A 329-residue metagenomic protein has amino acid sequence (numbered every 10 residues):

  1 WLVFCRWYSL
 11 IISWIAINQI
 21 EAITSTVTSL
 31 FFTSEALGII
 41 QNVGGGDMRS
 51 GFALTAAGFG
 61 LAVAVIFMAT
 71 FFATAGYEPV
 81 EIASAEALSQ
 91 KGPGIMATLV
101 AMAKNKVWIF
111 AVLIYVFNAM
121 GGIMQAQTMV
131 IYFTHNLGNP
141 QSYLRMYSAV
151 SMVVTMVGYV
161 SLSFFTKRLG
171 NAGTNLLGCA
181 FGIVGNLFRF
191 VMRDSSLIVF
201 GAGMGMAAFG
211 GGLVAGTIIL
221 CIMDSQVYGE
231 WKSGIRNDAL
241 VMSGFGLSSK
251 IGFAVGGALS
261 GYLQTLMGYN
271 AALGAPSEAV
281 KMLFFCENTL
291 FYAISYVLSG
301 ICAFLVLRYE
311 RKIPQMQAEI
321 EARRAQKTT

Functional and structural regions predicted by a protein language model:
W1-S13, Q141-S142, G229-S248: Loop-to-transmembrane helix entry/capping segments in MFS-fold secondary transporters and related SLC/MFSD carriers
W1-V130, T134-N139, E287, Y292-T329: Intracellular loop-helix junctions on the cytosolic face of multi-pass helical membrane proteins
W7, G51-L54, N136-V154, V199 (+1 more regions): Loop-to-transmembrane helix entry
M152-M156, V160, A254: Residue-level signature of mid-helix packing/kink "hotspots" within the transmembrane helices of 12-pass Major
V157-N171: Helix-to-loop junctions at the C-terminal end of transmembrane segments in multipass secondary transporters
K167-F181, K232-R236: Cytoplasmic membrane-interface "Motif A"-like loop-to-helix N-cap segments of 12-TM Major Facilitator Superfamily
A180-S195: C-terminal ends and interior cores of transmembrane alpha-helices in multi-pass membrane transporters/permeases
I198-C221: Hydrophobic core of transmembrane alpha-helices in multi-pass small-molecule transporters, especially MFS/SLC-type
